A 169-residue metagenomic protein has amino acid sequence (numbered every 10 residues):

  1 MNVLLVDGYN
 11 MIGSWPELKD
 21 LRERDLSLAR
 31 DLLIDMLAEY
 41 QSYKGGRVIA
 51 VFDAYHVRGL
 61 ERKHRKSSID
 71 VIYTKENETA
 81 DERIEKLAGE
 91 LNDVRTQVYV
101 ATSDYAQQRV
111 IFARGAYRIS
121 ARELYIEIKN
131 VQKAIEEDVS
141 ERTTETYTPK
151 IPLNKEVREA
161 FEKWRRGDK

Functional and structural regions predicted by a protein language model:
N2-L4, N10-K169: Nuclease catalytic cores that cleave nucleic-acid phosphodiester bonds, predominantly acidic two-metal-ion
